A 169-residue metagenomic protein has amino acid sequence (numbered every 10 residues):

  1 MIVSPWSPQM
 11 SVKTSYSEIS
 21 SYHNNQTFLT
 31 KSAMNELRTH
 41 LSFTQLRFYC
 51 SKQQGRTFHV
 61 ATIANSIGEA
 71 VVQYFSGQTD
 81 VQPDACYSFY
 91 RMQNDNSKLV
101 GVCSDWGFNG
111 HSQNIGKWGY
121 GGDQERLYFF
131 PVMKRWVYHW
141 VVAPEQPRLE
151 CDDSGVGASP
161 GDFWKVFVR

Functional and structural regions predicted by a protein language model:
M1-R169: Mature extracellular or lumenal effector domains of secreted proteins and single-pass membrane receptors/adhesion
